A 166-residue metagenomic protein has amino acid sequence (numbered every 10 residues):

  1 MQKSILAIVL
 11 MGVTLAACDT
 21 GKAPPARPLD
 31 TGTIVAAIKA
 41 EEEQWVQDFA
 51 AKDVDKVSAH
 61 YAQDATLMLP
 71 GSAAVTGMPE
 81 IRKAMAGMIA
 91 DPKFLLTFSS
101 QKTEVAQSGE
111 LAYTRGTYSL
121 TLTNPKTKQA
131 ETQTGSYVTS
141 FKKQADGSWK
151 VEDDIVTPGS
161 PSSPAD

Functional and structural regions predicted by a protein language model:
M1-S4: Positively charged n-region of N-terminal signal peptides that target proteins for export
T14-A17: C-terminal motif of bacterial Sec signal peptides marking the signal peptidase cleavage site
D19-G21, T134-S162: Short beta-strand edge/turn micro-motifs at domain boundaries
T20-T33, A40, S163-D166: Low-complexity, Pro/Thr/Ser/Glu-rich flexible segments characteristic of extracytoplasmic/periplasmic regions
P28-K39, V54-S108, T117, Q129-T132: A solvent-exposed, acidic/Ser-Thr-rich amphipathic alpha-helical stretch
V105-A112, K128, K142-S148: A short, structured loop/turn motif at beta-sheet edges
G116-T123: Generic short beta-strand segments
